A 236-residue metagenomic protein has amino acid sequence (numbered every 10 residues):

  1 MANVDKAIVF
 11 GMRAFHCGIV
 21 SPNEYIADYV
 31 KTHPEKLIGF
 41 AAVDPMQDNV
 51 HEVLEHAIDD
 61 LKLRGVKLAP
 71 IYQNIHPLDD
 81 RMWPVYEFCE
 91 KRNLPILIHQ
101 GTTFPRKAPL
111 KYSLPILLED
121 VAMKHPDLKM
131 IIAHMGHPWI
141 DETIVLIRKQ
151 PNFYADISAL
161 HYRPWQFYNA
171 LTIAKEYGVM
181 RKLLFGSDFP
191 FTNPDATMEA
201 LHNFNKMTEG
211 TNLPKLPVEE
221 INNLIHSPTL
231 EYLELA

Functional and structural regions predicted by a protein language model:
M1-A2, K6, E55-H56, Y177-L184 (+1 more regions): Mid-to-C-terminal alpha-helical segments outside catalytic/metal-binding sites
A2, D28-T32, H56-D60, D120-V121 (+3 more regions): A generic secondary-structure signal
N3-Y112, F153: Active-site gating/metal-coordination segments in enzymes
N23, V50-H51, W139-T143, F167 (+1 more regions): Short, well-ordered alpha-helical microsegments
R64-G65, L78-F185: Catalytic pocket-lining loop regions of alpha/beta-barrel enzymes, especially the amidohydrolase/enolase/GH5 lineages
Y162, F191-T192: Acidic catalytic loop of the alpha/beta-hydrolase fold
D188: Catalytic cores of Mg2+-dependent Asp-rich isoprenoid enzymes
